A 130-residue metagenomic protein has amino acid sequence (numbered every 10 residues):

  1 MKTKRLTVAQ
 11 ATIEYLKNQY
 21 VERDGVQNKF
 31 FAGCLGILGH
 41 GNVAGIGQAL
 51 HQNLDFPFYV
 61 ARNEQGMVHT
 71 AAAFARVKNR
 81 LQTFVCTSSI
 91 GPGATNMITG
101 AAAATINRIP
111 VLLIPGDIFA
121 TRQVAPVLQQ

Functional and structural regions predicted by a protein language model:
K2-Q130: N-terminal alpha/beta PP-like core and its mobile active-site loop of ThDP/TPP-dependent enzymes
